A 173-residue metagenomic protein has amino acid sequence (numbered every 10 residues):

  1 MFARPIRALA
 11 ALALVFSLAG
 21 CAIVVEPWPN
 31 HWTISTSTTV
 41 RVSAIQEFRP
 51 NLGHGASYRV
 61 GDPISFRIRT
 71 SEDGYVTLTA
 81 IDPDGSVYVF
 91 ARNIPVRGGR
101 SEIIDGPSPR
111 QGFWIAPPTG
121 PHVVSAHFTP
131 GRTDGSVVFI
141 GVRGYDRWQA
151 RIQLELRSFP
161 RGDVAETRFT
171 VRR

Functional and structural regions predicted by a protein language model:
F2-A10: Bacterial N-terminal signal peptides that target proteins for export
L9-G20: Bacterial N-terminal signal peptides
C21-R173: Secretory-pathway glycoprotein ectodomains that are cysteine- and/or Ser/Thr/Pro-rich
